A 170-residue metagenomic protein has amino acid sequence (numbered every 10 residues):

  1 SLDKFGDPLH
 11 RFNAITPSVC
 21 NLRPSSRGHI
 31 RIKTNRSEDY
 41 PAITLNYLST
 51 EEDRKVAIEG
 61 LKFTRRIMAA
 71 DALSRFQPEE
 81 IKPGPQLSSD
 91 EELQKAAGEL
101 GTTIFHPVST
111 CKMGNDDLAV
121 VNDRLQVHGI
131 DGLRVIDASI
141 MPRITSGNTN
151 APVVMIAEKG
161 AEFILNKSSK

Functional and structural regions predicted by a protein language model:
S1-P152, G160-K170: FAD-dependent oxidoreductase catalytic-site/capping-region signature
